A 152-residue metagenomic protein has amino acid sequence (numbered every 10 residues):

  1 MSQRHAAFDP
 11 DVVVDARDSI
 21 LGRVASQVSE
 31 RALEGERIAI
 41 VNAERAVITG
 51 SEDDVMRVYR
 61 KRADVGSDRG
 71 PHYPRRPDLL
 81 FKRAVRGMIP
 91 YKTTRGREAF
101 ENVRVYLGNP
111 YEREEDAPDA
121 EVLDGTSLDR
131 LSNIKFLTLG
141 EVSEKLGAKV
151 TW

Functional and structural regions predicted by a protein language model:
M1-W152: Ribosome-associated RNA-binding proteins
